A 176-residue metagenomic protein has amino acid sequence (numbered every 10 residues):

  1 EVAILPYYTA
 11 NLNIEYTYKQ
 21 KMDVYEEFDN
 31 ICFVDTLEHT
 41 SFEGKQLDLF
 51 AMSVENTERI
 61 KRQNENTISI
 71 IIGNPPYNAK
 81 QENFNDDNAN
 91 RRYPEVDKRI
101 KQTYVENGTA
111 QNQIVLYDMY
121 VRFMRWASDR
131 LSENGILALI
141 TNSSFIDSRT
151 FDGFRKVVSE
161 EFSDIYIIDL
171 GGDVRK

Functional and structural regions predicted by a protein language model:
E1-Y166: SAM-dependent methyltransferase catalytic region
D164-K176: Class I S-adenosyl-L-methionine
